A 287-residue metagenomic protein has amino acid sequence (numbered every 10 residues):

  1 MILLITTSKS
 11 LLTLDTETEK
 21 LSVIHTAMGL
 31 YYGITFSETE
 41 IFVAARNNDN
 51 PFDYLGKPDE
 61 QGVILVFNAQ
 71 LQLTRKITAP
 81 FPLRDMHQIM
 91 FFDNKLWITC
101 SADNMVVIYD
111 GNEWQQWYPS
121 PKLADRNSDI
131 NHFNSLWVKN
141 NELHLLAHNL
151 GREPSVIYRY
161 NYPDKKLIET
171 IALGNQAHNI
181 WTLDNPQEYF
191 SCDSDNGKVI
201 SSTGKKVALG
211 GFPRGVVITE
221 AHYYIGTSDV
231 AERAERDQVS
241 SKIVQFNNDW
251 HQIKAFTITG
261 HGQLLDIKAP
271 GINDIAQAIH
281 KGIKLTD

Functional and structural regions predicted by a protein language model:
L4-K9, V43-P58, I98-D103, L145-R152 (+2 more regions): Conserved beta-strand positions in repeat-built beta-propeller and related beta-rich domains
T16-E19, N68-Q72, Y109-E113, N161-K165 (+2 more regions): Short loop/turn segments that connect beta-strands within beta-propeller blades
V23-M28, I77-P82, W117-D129, E169-N175 (+2 more regions): Surface loop/turn motifs at the tips and blade-to-blade linkers of beta-strand repeat domains
M28-E38, L83-M90, S128-L136, N175-T182 (+2 more regions): Repeated scaffold domains used in trafficking and secretory/extracellular systems, primarily beta-propellers
K57-Q70, V156-Y162, Q238-D249: Beta-propeller blade signature
L73-F92, T99-V107, W114-H132: Asp-box/WD-like beta-propeller blade repeats and closely related beta-sheet repeat scaffolds
N175-Q245: Loop/turn-rich, solvent-exposed surfaces of beta-rich toroidal or solenoidal domains
Q238-D287: Blade-level signature of beta-propeller repeat domains, shared across WD40, Kelch, NHL, RCC1 and BNR/Asp-box propellers
